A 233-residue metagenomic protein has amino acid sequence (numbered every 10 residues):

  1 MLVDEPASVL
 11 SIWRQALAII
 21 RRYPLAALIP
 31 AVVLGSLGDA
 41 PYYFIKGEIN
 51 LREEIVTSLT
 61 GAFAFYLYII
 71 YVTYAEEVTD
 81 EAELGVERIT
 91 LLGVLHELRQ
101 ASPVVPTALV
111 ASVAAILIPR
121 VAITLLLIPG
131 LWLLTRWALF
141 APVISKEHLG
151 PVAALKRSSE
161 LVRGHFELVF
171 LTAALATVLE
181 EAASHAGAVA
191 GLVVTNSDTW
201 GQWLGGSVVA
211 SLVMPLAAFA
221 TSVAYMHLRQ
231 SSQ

Functional and structural regions predicted by a protein language model:
M1-Q233: Hydrophobic alpha-helical membrane segments
